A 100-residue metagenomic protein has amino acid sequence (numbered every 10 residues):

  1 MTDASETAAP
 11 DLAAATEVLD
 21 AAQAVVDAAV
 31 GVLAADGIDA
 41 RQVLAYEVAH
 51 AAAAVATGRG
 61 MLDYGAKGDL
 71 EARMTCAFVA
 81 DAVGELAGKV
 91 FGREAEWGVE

Functional and structural regions predicted by a protein language model:
M1-E100: Flavin-dependent oxidoreductase catalytic core characteristic of acyl-CoA dehydrogenase/oxidase-like enzymes
